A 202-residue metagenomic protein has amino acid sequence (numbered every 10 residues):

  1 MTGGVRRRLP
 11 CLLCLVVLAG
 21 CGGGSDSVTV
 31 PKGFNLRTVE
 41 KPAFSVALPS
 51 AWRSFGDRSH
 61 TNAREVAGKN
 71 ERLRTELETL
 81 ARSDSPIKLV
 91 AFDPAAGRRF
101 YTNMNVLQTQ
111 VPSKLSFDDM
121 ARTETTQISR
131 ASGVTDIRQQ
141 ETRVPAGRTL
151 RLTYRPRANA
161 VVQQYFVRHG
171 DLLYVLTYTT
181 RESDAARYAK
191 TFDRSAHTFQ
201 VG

Functional and structural regions predicted by a protein language model:
M1-D84, A96, T179-G202: N-terminal targeting sequences that direct proteins away from the cytosol to non-cytosolic compartments
V30, S54-G170, Y174, T180-D184: Conserved polar/disulfide-associated segments of primarily extracytoplasmic proteins
